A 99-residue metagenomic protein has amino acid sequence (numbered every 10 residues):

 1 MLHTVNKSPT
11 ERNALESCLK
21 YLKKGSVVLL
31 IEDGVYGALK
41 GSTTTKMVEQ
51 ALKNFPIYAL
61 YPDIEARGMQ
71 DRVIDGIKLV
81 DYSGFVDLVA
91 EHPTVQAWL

Functional and structural regions predicted by a protein language model:
M1-L15, G34-K40: Short, glycine-rich nucleotide/cofactor-binding loops
T4-K7, V27, T45: N-terminal nucleotide/polyanion-binding subdomain common to many enzyme families
V5-S8, E32, P62, L99: Structural motif
K20-K24, M47-N54: Short, conserved loop/helix-junction motifs that constitute active-site signature segments in enzyme catalytic cores
V27-E32, F55-D63: Short internal beta-strands
L39-T43, A66-D71: Glycine-rich, charge-decorated loop segments at or immediately adjacent to ligand/cofactor-binding or catalytic sites
G41-M47, L79: Charged helix-capping and loop-helix junction motifs
R67-L99: C-terminal structural segments of small proteins and small subunits
